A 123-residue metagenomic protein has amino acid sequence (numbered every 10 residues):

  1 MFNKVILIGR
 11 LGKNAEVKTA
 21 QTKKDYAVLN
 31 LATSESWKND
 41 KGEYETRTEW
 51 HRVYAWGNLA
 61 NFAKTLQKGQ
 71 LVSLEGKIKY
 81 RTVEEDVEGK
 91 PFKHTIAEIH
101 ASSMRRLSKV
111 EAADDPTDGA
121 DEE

Functional and structural regions predicted by a protein language model:
M1-E123: Single-stranded nucleic acid-binding surfaces, predominantly the OB-fold ssDNA-binding core
